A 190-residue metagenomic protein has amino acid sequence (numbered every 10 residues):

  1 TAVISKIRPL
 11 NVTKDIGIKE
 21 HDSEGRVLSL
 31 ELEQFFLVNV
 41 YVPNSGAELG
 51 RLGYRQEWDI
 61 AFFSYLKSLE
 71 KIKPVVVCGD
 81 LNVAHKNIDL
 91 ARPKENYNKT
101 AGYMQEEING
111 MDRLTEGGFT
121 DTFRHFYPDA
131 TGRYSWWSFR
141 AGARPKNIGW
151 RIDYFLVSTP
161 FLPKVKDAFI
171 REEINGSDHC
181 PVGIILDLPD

Functional and structural regions predicted by a protein language model:
T1, E24-S29, R151-D153, H179-G183: Short hydrophobic/aromatic beta-strand or adjacent loop that forms the aromatic wall/cage of a ligand/substrate-binding
T1-S45: Structured beta-strand-rich core segments of catalytic domains in phosphoester-bond hydrolases
T1-V12, R140-P163: Conserved beta strand-loop-helix elements of the APE1-like EEP
K6, L30-E33, S158-T159, I184-P189: Active-site beta-strand termini and strand-to-loop segments that position acidic
G17-I18, P43-D59, E95-K99: Surface-exposed cleft-lining segments at the edges of enzyme active sites
I18-K19, R144-N147, E172-N175: Short Gly/Pro-enriched turn/cap motifs at secondary-structure boundaries
W58-I148, I152: Metal-dependent phosphoesterases centered on the DNase I-like endonuclease/exonuclease/phosphatase
F169-D190: Surface polyanion/phosphate-binding segment centered on an Asp-His-Pro turn
